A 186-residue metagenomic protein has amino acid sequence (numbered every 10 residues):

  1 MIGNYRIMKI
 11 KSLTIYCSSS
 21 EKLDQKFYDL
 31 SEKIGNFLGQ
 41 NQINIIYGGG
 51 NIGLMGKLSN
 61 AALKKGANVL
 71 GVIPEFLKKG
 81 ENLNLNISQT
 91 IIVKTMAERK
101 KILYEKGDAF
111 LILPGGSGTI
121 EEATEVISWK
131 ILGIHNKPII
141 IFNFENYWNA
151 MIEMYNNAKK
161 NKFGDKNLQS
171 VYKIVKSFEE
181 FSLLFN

Functional and structural regions predicted by a protein language model:
M1-I7: Short, Lys/Arg-enriched N-terminal segments with co-localized hydrophobic residues within the first ~10-30 amino acids
K9-K106, F142-F185: A cross-family phosphate/adenosyl-ligand binding-site feature
L63, W129-K137, F163-D165: Arginine/glycine-rich "motif VI" loop of SF2 helicases in the C-terminal RecA-like domain
E98-L132, I140: Active-site/ligand-binding-proximal alpha/beta "capping" segment
